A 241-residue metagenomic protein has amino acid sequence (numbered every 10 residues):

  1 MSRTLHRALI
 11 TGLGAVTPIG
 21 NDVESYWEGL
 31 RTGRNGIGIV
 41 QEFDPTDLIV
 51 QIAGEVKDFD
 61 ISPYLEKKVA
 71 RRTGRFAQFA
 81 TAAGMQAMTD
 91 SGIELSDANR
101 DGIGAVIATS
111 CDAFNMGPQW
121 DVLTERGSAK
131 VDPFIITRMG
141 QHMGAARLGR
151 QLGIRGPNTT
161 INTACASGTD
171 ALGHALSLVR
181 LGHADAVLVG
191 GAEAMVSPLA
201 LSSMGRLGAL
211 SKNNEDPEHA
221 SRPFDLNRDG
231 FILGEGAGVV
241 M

Functional and structural regions predicted by a protein language model:
M1-V69, S91: ACP-dependent fatty acid/polyketide chain-elongation machinery
S2-L5, P18-D22, T32-V40, T89-D101 (+1 more regions): Acyl-thioester C-C bond-transforming condensing/cleaving domain
A8, R72-T73, L181: Hydrophobic alpha-helical segments, especially transmembrane helices and their immediate juxtamembrane helical caps
A15, T73, I161: Generic anion/oxyanion-binding catalytic loop in active/binding sites
E42-I93, I107, Q141-R155: A glycine- and small-residue-enriched flexible loop/hinge segment at structural boundaries
